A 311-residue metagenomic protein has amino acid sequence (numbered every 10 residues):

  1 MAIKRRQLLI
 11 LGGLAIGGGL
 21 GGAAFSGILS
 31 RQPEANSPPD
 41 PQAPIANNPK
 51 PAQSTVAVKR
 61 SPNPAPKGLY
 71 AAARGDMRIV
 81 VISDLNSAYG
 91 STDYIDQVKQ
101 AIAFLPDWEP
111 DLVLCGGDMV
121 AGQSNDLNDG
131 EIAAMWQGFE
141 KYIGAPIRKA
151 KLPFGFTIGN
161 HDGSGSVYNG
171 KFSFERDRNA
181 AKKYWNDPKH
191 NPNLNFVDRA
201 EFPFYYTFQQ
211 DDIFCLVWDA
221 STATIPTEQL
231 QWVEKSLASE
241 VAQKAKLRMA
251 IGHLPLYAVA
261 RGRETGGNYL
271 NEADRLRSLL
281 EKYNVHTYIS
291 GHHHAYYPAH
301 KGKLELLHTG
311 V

Functional and structural regions predicted by a protein language model:
M1-I16: N-terminal secretory signal peptides and thylakoid transit peptides that target proteins across membranes
A23-A35: Hydrophobic single-pass membrane-insertion segments
P33-A133: N-terminal active-site segment of His-dependent metallophosphoesterases
P44-A52, V56-A71, N125-K246, G267 (+2 more regions): Extended active-site neighborhood of metal-dependent phosphoesterases/phosphodiesterases
D84, G117-D118, G159-N160, H253 (+1 more regions): Active-site glycine-centered loops adjacent to acidic/histidine catalytic or metal-binding residues that shape
A88, G122, G163-S164, Y257: Active-site loop signature of alpha/beta-hydrolase-fold enzymes
D111, R248, H286: Conserved acidic residues
V120, E240-A260: Short acidic, glycine-rich surface-loop motifs adjacent to enzyme active sites
